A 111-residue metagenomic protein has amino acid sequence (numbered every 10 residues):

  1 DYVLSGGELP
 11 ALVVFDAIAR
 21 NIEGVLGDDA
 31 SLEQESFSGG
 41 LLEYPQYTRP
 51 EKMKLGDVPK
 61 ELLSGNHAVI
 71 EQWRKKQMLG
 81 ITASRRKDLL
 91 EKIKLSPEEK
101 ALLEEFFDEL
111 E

Functional and structural regions predicted by a protein language model:
Y2-E111: Non-catalytic terminal and connector segments of soluble metabolic enzymes
